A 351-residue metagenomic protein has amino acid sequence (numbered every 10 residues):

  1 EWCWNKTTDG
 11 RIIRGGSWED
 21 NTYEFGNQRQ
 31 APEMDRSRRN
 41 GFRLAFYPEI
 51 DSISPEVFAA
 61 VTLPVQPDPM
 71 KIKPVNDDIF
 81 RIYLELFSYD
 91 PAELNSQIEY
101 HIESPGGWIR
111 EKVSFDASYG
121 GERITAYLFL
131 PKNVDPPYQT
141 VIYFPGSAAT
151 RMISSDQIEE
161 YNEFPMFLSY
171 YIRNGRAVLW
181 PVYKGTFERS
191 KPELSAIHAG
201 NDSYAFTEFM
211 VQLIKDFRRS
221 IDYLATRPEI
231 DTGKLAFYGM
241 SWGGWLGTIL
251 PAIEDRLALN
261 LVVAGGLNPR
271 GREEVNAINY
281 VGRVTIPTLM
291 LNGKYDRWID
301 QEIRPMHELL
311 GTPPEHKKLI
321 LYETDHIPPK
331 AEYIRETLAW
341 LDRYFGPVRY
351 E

Functional and structural regions predicted by a protein language model:
N5-V65: Disulfide-stabilized, aromatic/cysteine-rich ligand-recognition loop
Y89-P136: N-terminal cap/lid segment of alpha/beta-hydrolase-fold proteins
T125-A126, P136-A148: Short beta-strand element of the alpha/beta-hydrolase
S147-Y223: Cap/lid segment of the alpha/beta-hydrolase catalytic domain
K215-Y280: Primarily recognizes the serine-hydrolase "nucleophile elbow" in alpha/beta-hydrolase and SGNH/GDSL folds
V284, M290-N292: Short beta-strand/loop motif that positions the catalytic acidic residue of the alpha/beta-hydrolase fold
R297-I303: Conserved alpha/beta-hydrolase "acid-adjacent" motif
I303, H307-P328: Catalytic histidine neighborhood in serine/cysteine hydrolases with alpha/beta-hydrolase-type architecture
